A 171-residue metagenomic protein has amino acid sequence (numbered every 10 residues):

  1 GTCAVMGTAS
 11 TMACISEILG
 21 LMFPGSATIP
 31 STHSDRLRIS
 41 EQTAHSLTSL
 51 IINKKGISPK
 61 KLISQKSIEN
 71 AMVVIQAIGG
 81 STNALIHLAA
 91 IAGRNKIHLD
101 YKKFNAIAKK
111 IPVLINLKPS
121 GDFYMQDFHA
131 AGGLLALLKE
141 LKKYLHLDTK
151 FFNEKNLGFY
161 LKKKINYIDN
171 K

Functional and structural regions predicted by a protein language model:
G1-K171: Catalytic or ion-coupling anion/metal-binding cores of large enzyme and transporter domains
